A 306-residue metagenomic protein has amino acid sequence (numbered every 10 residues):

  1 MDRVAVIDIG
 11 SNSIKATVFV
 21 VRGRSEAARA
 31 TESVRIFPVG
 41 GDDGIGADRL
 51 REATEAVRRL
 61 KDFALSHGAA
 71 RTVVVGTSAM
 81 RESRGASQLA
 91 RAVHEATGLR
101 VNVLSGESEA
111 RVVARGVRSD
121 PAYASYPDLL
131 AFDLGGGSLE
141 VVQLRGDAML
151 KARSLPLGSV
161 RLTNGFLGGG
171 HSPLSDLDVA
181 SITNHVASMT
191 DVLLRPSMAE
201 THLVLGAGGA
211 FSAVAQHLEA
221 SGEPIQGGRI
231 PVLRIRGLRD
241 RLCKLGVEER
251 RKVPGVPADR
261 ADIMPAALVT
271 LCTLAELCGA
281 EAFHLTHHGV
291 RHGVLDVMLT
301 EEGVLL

Functional and structural regions predicted by a protein language model:
M1-S25: N-terminal basic/disordered segments at the start of proteins
V4, V18-V21, F37-A69, A79-D128 (+1 more regions): Helical "lid/coupling" subdomains associated with nucleotide-phosphate turnover
D8-G10, E109, D133: Acidic active-site catalytic centers that drive phospho-/nucleotidyl reactions and related ester hydrolyses
G10-N12, A69, G135-G137: Short flexible coil/turn linkers enriched for glycine and charged/polar residues that connect secondary-structure
A30-V34: A structural signal for short, well-ordered beta-strand segments
L130-S138, V142: A generic, well-ordered mixed alpha/beta core segment in the N-terminal half of proteins
